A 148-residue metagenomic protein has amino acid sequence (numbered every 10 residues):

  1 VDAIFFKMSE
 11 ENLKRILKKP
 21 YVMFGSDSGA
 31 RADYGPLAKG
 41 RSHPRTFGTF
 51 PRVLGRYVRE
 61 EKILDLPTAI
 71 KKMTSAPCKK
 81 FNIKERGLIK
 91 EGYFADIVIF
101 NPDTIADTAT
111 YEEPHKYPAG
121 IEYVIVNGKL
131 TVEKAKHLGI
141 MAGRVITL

Functional and structural regions predicted by a protein language model:
V1-I16: Long hydrophobic segments that form regular secondary structure
D2-A3, D65-P67, V132-E133: Acidic/polar loop patches that form or flank catalytic/metal-binding clefts of enzymes that bind anionic ligands
K14-T104: His/Asp/Glu-enriched, well-ordered alpha-helical/loop segment that forms or immediately abuts the divalent-metal
K14-Y21, S26-D27, V98-R144: C-terminal cap of metal-dependent C-N hydrolases
